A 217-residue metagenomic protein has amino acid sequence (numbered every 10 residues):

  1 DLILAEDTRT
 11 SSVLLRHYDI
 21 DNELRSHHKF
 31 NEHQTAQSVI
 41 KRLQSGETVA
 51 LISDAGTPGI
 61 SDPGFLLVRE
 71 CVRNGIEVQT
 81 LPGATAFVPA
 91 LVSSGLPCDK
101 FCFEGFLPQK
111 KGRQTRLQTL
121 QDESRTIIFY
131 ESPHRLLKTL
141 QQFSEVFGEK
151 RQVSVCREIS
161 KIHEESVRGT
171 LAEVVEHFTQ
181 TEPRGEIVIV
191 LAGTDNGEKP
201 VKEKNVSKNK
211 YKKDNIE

Functional and structural regions predicted by a protein language model:
D1-E23, F87-V88, V92-C102, K111 (+2 more regions): RNA substrate-binding interface of SAM-dependent RNA methyltransferases
D1-Q79: Class I S-adenosyl-L-methionine
T8-R9, S26-H33, A84, E104-Q109 (+1 more regions): Short, acidic/turn-prone active-site loops that include or flank metal/cofactor- and phosphate-binding residues
R9-S11, G56-T57, A86, R135 (+1 more regions): Alpha-helix capping/helix-boundary segments
D21-K29, V78-Q79, D99-G105, K150-C156: Short hydrophobic/aromatic-enriched beta-strand-loop microsegments
Q37, D62, A90-V92, Q114-Q118 (+3 more regions): Short, well-ordered secondary-structure micro-motifs
E47-T48, T126, Y130-E217: A contiguous loop/helix-start segment that scaffolds small-molecule binding in enzyme catalytic cores
L66-E123: Class I SAM-dependent methyltransferase SAM-binding "motif I" and its flanking Rossmann-like core
